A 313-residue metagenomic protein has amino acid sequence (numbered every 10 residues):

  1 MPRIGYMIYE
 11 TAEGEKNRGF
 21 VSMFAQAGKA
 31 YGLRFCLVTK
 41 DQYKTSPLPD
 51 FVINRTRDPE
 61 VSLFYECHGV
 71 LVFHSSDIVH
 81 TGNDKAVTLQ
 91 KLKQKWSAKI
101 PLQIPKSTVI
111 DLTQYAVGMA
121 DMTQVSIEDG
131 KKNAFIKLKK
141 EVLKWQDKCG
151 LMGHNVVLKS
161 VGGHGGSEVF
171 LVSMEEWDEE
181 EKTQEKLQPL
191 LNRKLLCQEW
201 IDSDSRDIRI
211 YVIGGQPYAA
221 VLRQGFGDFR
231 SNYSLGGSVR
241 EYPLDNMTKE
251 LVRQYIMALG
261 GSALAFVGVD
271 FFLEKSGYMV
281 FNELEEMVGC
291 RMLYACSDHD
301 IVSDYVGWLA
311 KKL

Functional and structural regions predicted by a protein language model:
M1-G5, L71, N155: Residues that mark the start of a beta-strand
Y6-I127: Conserved N-proximal alpha/beta basic substrate-recognition cap immediately N-terminal to, or forming the N-lobe
Y43-L48, K139-C149, K186-Q188: Short amphipathic alpha-helix with an adjacent loop that forms part of the alpha/beta core around
H74, V212-I213, L273: Generic beta-strand structural signal
P105-V156: Rossmann-like NAD(P)H-binding beta-loop-alpha module
M152-N155, G162-Y255, Y278: Phosphate-binding site of ATP-dependent enzymes
P243, S262-L264, L273-L313: C-terminal active-site "lid" helix and adjoining low-complexity regulatory extension at the edge of ATP-using catalytic
V269-F271: Hydrophobic residue at the +6 position relative to the catalytic HRD Asp in the kinase catalytic loop
